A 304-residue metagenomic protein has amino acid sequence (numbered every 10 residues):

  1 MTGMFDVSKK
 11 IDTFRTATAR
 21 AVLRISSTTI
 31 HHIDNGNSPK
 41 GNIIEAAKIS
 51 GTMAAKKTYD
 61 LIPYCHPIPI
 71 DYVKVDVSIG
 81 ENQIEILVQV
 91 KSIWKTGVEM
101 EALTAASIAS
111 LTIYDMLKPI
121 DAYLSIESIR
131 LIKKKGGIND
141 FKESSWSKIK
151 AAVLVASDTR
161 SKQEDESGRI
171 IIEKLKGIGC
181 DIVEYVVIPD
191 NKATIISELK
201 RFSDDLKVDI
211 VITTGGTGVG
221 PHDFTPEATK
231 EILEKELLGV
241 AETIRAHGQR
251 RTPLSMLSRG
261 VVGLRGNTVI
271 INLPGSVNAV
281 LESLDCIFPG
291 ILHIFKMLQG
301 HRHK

Functional and structural regions predicted by a protein language model:
M1-I44, I49-D60, D71-Y72, D76-K150 (+2 more regions): C-terminal binding/interaction regions
D60-H66, Q249: Active-site phosphate-binding and catalytic loops of NTP-dependent enzymes
D115-A122, N139-D190, T194-I196: Glycine-rich phosphate/diphosphate-binding loop of Rossmann-like nucleotide-binding domains
D165-S167, D223-E227, L284-D285: Short amphipathic alpha-helical segments
I172-E236: N-terminal small/polar loop signature for handling phosphorylated ligands or for N-terminal nucleophile
E173, G177, A246, P289: Short, well-ordered alpha-helices that flank and scaffold nucleotide-derived cofactor binding pockets
K230-M256, I294-H301: Short, acidic/small-residue loops that bind anionic groups at enzyme active sites
